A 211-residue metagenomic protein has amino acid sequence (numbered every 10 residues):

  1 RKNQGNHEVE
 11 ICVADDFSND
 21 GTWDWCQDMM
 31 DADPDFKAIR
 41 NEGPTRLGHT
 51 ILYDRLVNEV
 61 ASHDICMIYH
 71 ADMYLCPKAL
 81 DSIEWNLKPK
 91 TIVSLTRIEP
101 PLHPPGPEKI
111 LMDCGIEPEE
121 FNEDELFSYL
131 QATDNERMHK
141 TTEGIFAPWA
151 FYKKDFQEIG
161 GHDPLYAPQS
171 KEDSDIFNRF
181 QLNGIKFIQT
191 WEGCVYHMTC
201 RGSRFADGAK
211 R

Functional and structural regions predicted by a protein language model:
R1-E8: Short, acidic, metal-binding catalytic loop of nucleotide-sugar glycosyltransferases
D15-D24, G43: A conserved acidic beta->alpha catalytic loop
E42-V60: Glycine-rich, basic loop-to-helix element that forms the pyrophosphate-binding segment of sugar-nucleotide handling
H63-Y74: Short beta-strand-to-loop acidic/aromatic patch adjacent to the donor-nucleotide binding site
K78-L95: Conserved donor-nucleotide/metal-binding helix-loop-beta segment in metal-dependent transferases, i.e., the alpha-helix
V93-D113: Short beta-strand-to-loop element that shapes/binds the nucleotide-sugar donor at the catalytic cleft/hinge
Y129-K153: A recurrent flexible, glycine/aromatic-enriched loop bordering the glycosyltransferase active site that acts as
R137-I145, L165-R211: C-terminal catalytic/acceptor-binding lobe
